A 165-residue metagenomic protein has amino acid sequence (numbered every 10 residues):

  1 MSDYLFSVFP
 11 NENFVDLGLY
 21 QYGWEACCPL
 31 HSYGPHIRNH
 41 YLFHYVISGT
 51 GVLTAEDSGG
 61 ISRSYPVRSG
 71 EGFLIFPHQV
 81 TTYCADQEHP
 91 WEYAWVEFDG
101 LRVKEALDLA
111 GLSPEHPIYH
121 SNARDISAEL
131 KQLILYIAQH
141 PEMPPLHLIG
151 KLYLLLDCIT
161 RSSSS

Functional and structural regions predicted by a protein language model:
M1-G72, Q87, A110, P114-P117: Generic protein-terminus/edge-of-domain signal
L30, A106, I159-S163: Short amphipathic alpha-helical interaction/hinge segments
H44, L74-I75, W95-E97, L156: Short beta-strand segments
H78-R102: Ligand-binding loop in jelly-roll beta-barrel domains
C84, L107-D108: A short local structural element in Rossmann-fold oxidoreductases
V96, I118-Y119: Glycine-rich beta-solenoid repeat tracts in large extracellular/virion proteins
D99-L101, S121-S165: An amphipathic alpha-helical interaction segment
